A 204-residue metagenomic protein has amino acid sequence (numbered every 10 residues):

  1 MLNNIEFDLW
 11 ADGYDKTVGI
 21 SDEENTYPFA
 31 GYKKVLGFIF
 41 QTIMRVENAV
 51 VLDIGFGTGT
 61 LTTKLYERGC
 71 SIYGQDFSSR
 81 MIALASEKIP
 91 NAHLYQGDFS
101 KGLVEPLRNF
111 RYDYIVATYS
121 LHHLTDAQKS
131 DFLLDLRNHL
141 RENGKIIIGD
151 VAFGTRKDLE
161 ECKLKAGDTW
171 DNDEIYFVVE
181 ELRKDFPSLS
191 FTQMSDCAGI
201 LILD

Functional and structural regions predicted by a protein language model:
M1-I43, T58-P106, I147-D204: Class I (Rossmann-like) S-adenosyl-L-methionine-dependent methyltransferase catalytic domain, capturing the SAM-binding
N48-G55: Conserved class I S-adenosyl-L-methionine
V116: A conserved beta-strand element that flanks and buttresses the S-adenosyl-L-methionine
Y119-S120: Short catalytic micro-motifs in class I SAM-dependent methyltransferases
S130-E142: A short glycine-rich, Lys/Arg-flanked "PGG" loop and its adjoining helix->strand segment in the class I
